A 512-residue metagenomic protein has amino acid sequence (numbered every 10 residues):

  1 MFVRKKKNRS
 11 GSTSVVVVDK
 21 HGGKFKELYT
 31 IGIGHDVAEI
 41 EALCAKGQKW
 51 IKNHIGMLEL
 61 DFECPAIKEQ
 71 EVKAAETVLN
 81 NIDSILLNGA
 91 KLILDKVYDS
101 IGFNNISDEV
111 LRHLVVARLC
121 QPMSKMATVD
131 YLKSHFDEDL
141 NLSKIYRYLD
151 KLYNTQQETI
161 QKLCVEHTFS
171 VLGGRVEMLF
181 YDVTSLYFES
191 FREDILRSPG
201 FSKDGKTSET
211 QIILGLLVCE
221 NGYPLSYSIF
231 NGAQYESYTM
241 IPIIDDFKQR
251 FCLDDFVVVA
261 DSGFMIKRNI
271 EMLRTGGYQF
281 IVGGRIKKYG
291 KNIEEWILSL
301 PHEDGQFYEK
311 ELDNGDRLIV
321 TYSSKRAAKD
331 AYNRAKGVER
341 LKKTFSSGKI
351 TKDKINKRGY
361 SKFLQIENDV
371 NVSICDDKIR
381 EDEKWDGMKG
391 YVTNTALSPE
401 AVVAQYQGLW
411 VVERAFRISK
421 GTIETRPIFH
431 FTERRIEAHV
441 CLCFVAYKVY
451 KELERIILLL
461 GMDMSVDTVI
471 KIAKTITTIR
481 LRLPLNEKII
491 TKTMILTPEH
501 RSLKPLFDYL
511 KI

Functional and structural regions predicted by a protein language model:
M1-E109: Conserved glycine(s) in the ABC-transporter nucleotide-binding domain "signature"
V3, G11-T13, K24-F25, L94-I512: Anion-binding and metal-coordination hotspots
